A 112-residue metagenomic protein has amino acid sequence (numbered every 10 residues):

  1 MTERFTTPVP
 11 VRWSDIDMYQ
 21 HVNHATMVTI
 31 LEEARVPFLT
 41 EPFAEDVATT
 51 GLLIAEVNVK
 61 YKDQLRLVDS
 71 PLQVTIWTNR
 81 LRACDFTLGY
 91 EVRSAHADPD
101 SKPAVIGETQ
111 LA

Functional and structural regions predicted by a protein language model:
M1-E56: Hot-dog-fold acyl-thioester-processing enzymes
E3, T7, R66-V68, N79-A112: HotDog/MaoC-like acyl-thioester-processing domains
I16, H24, Q64, A97-P99: Short linear motifs in intrinsically disordered/low-complexity regions
F38-F86, K102: Hydrophobic beta-strand-centered segment that forms part of the acyl-chain substrate-binding groove
